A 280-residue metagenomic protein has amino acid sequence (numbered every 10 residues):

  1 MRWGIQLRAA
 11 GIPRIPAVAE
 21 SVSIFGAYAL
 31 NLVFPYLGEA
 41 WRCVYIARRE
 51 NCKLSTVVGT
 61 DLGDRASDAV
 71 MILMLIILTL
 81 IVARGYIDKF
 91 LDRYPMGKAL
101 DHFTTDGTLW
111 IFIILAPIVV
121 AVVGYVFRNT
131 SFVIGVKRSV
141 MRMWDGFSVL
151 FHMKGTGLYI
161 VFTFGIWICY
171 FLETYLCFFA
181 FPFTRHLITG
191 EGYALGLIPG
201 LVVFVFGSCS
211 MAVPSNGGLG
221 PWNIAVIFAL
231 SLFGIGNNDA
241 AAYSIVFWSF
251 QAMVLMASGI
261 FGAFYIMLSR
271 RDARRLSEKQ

Functional and structural regions predicted by a protein language model:
M1-F25, V82-S208, F250-Q280: Predominantly cytoplasmic-facing regulatory/coupling regions of multi-pass membrane proteins
W3, N31-R42, D68-T79, S215 (+1 more regions): Alpha-helical transmembrane segments and their lipid-water interface positions in multi-pass membrane proteins
W3-G11, S21-N51: Extended non-transmembrane interhelical loops and adjacent amphipathic helices of multipass membrane proteins
R8, I12, V44-R48, S55 (+4 more regions): Short amphipathic alpha-helical coupling elements at transmembrane boundaries
A17-A19, L37-E39, C52-R65, A69 (+1 more regions): Membrane-interface alpha-helices at helix entry/exit sites of multi-pass transporters
G26-P35, V202-N223: Transmembrane alpha-helix interface/packing and boundary motifs in multi-pass membrane proteins, characterized by
L37-R48, S215-L232: Re-entrant/interfacial helical elements at transmembrane boundaries that shape and gate the permeation pathway
A69-V70, C209-G218, G236, W248-A257: Hydrophobic transmembrane alpha-helical segments of multi-pass transport and channel proteins
